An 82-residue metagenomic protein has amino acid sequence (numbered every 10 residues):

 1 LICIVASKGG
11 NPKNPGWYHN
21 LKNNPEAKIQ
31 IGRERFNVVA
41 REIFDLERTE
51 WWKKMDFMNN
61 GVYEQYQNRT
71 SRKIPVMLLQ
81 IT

Functional and structural regions predicted by a protein language model:
S7-N60, Q67-K73, I81-T82: Short, structured beta-strand-loop surface elements
M77: Catalytic adenosine-cofactor/nucleotide-binding cores of aminoacyl-tRNA synthetases and other
